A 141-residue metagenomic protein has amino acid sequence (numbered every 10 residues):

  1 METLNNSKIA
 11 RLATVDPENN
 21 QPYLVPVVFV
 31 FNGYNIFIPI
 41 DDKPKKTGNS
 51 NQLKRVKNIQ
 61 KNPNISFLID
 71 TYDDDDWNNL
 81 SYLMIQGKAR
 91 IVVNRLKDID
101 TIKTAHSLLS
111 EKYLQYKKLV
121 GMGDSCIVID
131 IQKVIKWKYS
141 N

Functional and structural regions predicted by a protein language model:
E2-N5, I59: Soluble sensory domains of the PAS superfamily and closely related sensory modules
S7-G48, F67-D70: Short beta-strand segments
I9, L24-P26, N64, M84-Q86 (+1 more regions): Broad gene-expression machinery/nucleic-acid interaction feature
I9, N64-I65, L114, V134: Generic structural signal for secondary-structure transition and capping sites
L24, Q52-K54, L114-Q115: A generic local structural motif
F31, I59-K61, V92-R95: A short, structured loop/turn motif at beta-sheet edges
K46-N78: Helix-adjacent hinge/juxtasegments
D76-N141: Charged, gly/pro-rich active-site loop segments
